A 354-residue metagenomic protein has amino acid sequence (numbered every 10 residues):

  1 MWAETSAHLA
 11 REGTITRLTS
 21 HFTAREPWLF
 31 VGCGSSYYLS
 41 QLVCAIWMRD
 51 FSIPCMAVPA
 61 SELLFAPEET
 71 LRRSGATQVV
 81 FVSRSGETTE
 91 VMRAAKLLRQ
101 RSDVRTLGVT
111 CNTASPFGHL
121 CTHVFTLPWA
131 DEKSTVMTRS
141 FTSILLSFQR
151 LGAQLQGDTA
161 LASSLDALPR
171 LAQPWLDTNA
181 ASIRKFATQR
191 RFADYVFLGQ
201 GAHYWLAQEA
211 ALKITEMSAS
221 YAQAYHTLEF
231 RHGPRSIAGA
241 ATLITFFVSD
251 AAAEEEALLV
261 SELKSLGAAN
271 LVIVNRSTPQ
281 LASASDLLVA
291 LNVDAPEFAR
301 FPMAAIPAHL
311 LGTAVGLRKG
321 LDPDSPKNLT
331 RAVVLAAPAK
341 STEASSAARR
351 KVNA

Functional and structural regions predicted by a protein language model:
W2-E26, H123-T245, A253-E254, K319-A354: Active-site phosphate/pyrophosphate-binding segments
T23-R170, Q200, R235, L243-D294 (+2 more regions): Glycine-rich phosphate-binding loops that contact phosphosugars or nucleotide phosphates
Y38-V43, L206-E209, K213-E216, A305-L310: Conserved phosphate/anionic-ligand binding catalytic regions in large, soluble enzymes, centered on
N292-L317: Internal helix-turn-beta structural module
